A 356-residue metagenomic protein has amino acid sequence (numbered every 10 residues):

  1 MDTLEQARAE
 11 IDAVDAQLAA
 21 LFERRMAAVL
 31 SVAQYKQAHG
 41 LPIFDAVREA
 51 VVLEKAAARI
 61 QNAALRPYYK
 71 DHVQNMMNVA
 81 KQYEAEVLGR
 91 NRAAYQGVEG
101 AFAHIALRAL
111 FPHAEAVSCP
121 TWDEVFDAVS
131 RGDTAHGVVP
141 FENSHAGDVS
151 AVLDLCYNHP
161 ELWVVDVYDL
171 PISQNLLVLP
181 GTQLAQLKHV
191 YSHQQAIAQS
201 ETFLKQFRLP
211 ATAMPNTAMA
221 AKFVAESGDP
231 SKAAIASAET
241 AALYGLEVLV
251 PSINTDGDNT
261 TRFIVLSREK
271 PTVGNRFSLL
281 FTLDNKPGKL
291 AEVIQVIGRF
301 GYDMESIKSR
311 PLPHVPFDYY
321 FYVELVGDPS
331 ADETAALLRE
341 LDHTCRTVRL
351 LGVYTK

Functional and structural regions predicted by a protein language model:
M1-K356: Domain-level signature for soluble enzymes in the chorismate/prephenate branch of the shikimate pathway
